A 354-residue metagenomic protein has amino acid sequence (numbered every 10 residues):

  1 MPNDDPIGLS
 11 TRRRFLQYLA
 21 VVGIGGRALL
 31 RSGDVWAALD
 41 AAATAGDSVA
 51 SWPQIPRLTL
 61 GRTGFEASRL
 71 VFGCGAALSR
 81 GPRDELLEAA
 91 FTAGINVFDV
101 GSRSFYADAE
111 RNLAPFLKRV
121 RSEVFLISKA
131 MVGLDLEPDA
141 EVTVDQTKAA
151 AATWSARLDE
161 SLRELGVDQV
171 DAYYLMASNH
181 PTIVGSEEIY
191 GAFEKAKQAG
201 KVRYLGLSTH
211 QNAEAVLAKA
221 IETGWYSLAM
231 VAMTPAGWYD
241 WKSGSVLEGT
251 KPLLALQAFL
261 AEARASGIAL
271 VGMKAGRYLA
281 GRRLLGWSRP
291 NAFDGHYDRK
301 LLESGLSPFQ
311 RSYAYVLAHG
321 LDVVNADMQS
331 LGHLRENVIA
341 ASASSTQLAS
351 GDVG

Functional and structural regions predicted by a protein language model:
M1-T11: N-terminal secretory signal peptides
T11-D34: N-terminal export leaders
R13, M176-G354: Beta/alpha (TIM)-barrel catalytic core signal, keyed to glycine-rich beta->alpha loops juxtaposed to Asp/Glu that bind
L30-L70: C-terminal segment of N-terminal export signals and the immediately downstream linker at the start of the mature
L60, F72, F98, L113 (+6 more regions): Conserved, mostly hydrophobic/aromatic
G61-G64, T92, A114-S122, R163-G166 (+1 more regions): Acidic (Asp/Glu)-rich catalytic clusters
S79-A90, A150-E164, N212-K219, P308-Y313: Short, acidic/polar
L162-P181: Active-site groove signature of glycoside hydrolases
